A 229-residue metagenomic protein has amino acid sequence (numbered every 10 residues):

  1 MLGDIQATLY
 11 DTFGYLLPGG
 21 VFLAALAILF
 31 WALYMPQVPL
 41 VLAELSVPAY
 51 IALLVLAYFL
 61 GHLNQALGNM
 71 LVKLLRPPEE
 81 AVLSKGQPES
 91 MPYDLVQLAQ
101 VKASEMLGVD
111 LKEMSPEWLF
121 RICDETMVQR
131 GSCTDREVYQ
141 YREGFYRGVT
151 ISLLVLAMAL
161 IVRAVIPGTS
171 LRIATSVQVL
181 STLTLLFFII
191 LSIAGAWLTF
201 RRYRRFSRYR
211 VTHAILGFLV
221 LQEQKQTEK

Functional and structural regions predicted by a protein language model:
M1-L98, S176-F188, T199-F206: N-terminal first transmembrane alpha-helix
G3-L17, M127-L171, V179-L185: Transmembrane alpha-helical segments and their cytosolic interface motifs in multi-pass membrane proteins
G19-G20, G61, A81, G108 (+3 more regions): Glycine-centered flexibility motif
L23-A27, L156-I161, F188-A194: Hydrophobic core of alpha-helical transmembrane segments in multi-pass integral membrane proteins
F59, W118, Y139, G144 (+3 more regions): Short alpha-helical segments used as structural interaction elements across diverse proteins
N69-L74, Y139, Y209, H213-L216: Charged/polar, solvent-exposed surface patches and flexible loops
M70-D135: Charge-rich cytosolic interhelical loops and cytosolic tails of multi-pass membrane proteins
V179, L183, F187-K229: Alpha-helical oligomerization segments
